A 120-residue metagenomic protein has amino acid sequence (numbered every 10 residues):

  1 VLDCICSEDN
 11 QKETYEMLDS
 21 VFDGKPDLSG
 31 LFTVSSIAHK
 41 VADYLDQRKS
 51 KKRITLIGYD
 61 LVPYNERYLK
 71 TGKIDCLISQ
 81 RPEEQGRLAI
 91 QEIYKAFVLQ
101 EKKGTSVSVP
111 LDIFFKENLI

Functional and structural regions predicted by a protein language model:
V1, K51-R53, I74: A generic structural signal for alpha->beta connector loops
V1-L2, L111: Generic structural signal for residues in well-ordered beta-strands
S7-P63: Hydrophobic alpha-helical
K25-L28, I74, K102: Short, high-confidence coil segments that cap the C-terminus of an alpha-helix and link into the following beta-strand
D46-S50, K73, K95: Short, solvent-exposed amphipathic alpha-helical segments in soluble enzyme and RNA/protein-processing domains
V62-T71: Flexible loop/hinge segments that line or gate small-molecule binding clefts
T71-E83: Short beta-strand elements at the ligand-binding edges of bilobed clamshell
R81-I120: Hinge/cleft segment of the Venus flytrap/periplasmic-binding protein
